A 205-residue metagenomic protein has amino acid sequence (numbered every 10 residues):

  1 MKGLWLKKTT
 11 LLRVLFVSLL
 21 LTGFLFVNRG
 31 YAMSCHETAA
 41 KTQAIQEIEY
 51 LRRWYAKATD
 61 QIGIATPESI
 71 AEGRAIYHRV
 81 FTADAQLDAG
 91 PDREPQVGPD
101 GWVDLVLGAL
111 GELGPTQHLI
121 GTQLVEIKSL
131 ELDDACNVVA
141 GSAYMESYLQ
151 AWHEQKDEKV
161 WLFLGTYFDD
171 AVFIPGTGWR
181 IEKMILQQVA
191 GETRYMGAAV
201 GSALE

Functional and structural regions predicted by a protein language model:
M1-T9: N-terminal secretory signal peptides that target proteins for export/translocation
V14-L25: Bacterial N-terminal signal peptides
G30-R79: Short, low-complexity N-terminal intrinsically disordered segments enriched in polar/charged residues
T59, F81, L149-A151, I185-Q188: Short beta-strand segments enriched in hydrophobic/aromatic residues within well-folded beta-rich domains
A71-Y148: A solvent-exposed, acidic/Ser-Thr-rich amphipathic alpha-helical stretch
G111-L113, A151-W161, G191: Short, cysteine-centered beta-strand-loop-beta hairpins and adjacent loop/turn segments enriched in charged/polar
S142-Y144, F163-G201: Short beta-strand edge/turn micro-motifs at domain boundaries
L149-H153, A171-F173: Beta-strand elements of well-folded, non-transmembrane domains
